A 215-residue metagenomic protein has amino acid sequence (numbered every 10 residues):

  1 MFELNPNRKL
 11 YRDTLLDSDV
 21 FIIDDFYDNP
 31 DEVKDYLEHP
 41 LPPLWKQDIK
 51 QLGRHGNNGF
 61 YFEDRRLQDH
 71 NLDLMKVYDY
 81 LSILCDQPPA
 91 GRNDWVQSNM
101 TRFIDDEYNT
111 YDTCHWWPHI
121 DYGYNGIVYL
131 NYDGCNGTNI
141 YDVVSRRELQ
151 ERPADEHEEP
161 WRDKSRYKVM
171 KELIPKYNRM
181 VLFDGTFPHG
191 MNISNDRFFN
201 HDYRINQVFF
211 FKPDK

Functional and structural regions predicted by a protein language model:
F2-W116: Non-heme Fe(II)/2-oxoglutarate
D105-K215: Catalytic core of non-heme Fe(II) oxygenases with the double-stranded beta-helix
